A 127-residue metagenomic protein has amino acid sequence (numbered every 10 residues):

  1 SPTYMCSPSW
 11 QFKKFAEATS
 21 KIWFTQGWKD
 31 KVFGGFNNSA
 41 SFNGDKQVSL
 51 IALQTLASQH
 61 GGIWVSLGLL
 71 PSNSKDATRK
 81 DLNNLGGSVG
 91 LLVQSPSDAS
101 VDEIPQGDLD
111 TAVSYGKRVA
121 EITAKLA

Functional and structural regions predicted by a protein language model:
S1-A77: Helix-loop-strand module that forms the ligand-binding subsite of alpha/beta enzymes
G68-A127: Glycine-rich phosphate/pyrophosphate-binding loop and the adjoining helix
